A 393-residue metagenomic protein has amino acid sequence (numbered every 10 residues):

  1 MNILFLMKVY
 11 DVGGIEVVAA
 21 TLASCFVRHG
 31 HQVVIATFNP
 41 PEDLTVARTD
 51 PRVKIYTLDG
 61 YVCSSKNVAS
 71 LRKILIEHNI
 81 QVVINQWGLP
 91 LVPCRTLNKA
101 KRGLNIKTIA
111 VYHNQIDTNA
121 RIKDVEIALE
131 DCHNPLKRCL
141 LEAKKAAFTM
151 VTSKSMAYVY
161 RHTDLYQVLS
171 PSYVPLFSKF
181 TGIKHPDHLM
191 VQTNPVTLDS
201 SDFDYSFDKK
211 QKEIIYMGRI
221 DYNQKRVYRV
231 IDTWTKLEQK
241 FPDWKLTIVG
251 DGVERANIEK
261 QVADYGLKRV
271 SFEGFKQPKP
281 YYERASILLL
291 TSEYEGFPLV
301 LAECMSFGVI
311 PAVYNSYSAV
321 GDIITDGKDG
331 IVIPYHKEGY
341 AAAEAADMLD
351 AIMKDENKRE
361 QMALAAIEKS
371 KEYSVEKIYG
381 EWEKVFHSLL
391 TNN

Functional and structural regions predicted by a protein language model:
F5-G13, A19, C25-C63, Y173-L176 (+2 more regions): N-terminal strand-loop element at the rim of the active site of nucleotide-sugar-dependent glycosyltransferases
E16-T21, K212, D221-K236, V253-E259: A conserved mid-protein helix/loop that constitutes part of the nucleotide-sugar donor-binding site
K54, N257-F275: Nucleotide-activated donor-binding/catalytic signature segment of Leloir-type glycosyltransferases, i.e., the conserved
N85-V92, Y112-Q115: Short His-centered aromatic/hydrophobic patch
K145-H188: A short, active-site helix/loop in glycosyltransferases that binds the activated sugar's phosphate group
E293: Aromatic "clamp/platform" in nucleotide-sugar-dependent glycosyltransferases that forms part of the donor/acceptor
I310-Y314, I324: Short hydrophobic beta-strand element within catalytic cores of glycosyltransferases and related nucleotide-activated
G321-D350, N357: Change "using UDP/GDP/dTDP sugars" to "using nucleotide sugars
